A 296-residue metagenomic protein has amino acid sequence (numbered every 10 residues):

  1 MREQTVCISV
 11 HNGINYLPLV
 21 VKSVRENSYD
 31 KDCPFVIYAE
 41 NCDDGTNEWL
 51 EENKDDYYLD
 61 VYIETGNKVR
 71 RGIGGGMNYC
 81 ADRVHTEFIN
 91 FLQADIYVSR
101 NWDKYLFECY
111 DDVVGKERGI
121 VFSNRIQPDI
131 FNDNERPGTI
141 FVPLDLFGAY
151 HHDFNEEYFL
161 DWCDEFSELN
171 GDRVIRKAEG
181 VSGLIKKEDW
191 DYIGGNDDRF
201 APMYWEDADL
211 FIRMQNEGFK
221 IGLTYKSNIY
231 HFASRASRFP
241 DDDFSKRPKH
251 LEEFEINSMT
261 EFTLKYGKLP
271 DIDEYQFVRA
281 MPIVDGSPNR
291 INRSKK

Functional and structural regions predicted by a protein language model:
K22-D32: Short, acidic, metal-binding catalytic loop of nucleotide-sugar glycosyltransferases
Y38-E48: A conserved acidic beta->alpha catalytic loop
G66-V84: Glycine-rich, basic loop-to-helix element that forms the pyrophosphate-binding segment of sugar-nucleotide handling
I89: Short aromatic/hydrophobic "clamp" motif used to bind/position activated sugar donors
L106, R176-I185, D189-G194, F200-N228: A short, conserved alpha-helix in the catalytic core of glycosyltransferases
V121-F141: Short beta-strand-to-loop element that shapes/binds the nucleotide-sugar donor at the catalytic cleft/hinge
D129, E135, D209-K295: Active-site-adjacent helix/loop segment of glycosyltransferases that harbors family-specific signature motifs
H152-D153, F159-I185: A recurrent flexible, glycine/aromatic-enriched loop bordering the glycosyltransferase active site that acts as
